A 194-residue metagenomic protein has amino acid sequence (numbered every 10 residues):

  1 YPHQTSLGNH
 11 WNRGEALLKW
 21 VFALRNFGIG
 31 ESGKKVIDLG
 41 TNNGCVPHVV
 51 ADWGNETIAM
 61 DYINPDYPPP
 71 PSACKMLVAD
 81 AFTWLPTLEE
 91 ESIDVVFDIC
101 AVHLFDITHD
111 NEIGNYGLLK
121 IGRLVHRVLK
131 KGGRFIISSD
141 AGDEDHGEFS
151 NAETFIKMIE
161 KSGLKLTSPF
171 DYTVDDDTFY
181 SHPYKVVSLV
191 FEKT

Functional and structural regions predicted by a protein language model:
Y1-F27: Class I SAM-dependent methyltransferase Rossmann-like catalytic core, especially the SAM/SAH-binding loop
S32-N42: Conserved class I S-adenosyl-L-methionine
N43-W84: Class I SAM-dependent methyltransferase SAM/SAH-binding core
P86-V96: A short acidic, Gly/Pro-enriched loop at the edge of an enzyme's catalytic core that lines a small-molecule cofactor
V95-N115: A short SAM/SAH-binding and catalytic strip from SAM-dependent methyltransferases
I113-K131: A short glycine-rich, Lys/Arg-flanked "PGG" loop and its adjoining helix->strand segment in the class I
G132-D140: Conserved beta-strand signature within the Rossmann-like core of class I S-adenosyl-L-methionine
F149-A152, I156-T194: Class I S-adenosyl-L-methionine
